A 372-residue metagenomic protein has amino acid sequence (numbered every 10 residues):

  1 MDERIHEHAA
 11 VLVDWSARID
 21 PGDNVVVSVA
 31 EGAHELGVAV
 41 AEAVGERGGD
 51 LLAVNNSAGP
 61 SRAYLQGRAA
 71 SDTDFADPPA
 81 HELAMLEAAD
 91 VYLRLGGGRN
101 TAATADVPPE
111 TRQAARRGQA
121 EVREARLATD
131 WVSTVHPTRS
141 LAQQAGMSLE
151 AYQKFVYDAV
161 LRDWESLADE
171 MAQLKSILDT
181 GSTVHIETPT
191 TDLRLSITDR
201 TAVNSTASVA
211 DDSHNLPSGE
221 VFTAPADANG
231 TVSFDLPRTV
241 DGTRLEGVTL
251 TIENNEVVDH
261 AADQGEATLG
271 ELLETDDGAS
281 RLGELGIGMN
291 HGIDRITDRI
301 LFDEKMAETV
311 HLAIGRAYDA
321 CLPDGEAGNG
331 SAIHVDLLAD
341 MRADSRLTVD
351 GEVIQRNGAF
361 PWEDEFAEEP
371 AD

Functional and structural regions predicted by a protein language model:
M1-N229, P370: Active-site bordering "gate/hinge" segments that shape substrate access to catalytic or cofactor-binding pockets
G32, G98-N100, T138, R200 (+7 more regions): Short, glycine-/Ser/Thr-/acidic-enriched flexible segments
A41-E46, T201, V248-T251, D277 (+1 more regions): Short, solvent-exposed amphipathic alpha-helical segments in soluble enzyme and RNA/protein-processing domains
I186, T251, L347: Short aromatic-centered micro-motifs
L216-H260: Oxyanion-binding "anion nests"
N229, L245-G247, N254-V257, S280-E284 (+2 more regions): Active-site lining segments that contact anionic ligands and/or coordinate catalytic metals
D259-P323: Dual-mode signal for accessory low-complexity, basic/Gly-rich regions
D298-P370: Internal helix-turn-beta structural module
